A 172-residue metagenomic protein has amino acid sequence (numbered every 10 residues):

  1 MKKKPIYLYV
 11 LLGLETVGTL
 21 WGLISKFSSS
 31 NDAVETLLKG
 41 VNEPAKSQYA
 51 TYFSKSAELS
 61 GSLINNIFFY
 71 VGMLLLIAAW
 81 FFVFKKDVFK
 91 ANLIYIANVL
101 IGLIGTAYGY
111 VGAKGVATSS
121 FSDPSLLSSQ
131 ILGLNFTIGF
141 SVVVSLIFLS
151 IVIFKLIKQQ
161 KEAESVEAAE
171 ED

Functional and structural regions predicted by a protein language model:
M1-A33, I151-Q159, D172: Cytosolic juxtamembrane helix and N-cap/initiation of the first transmembrane helix
M1-L12, L59-N66, K85-N92, S128-I138 (+1 more regions): Membrane-water interface of alpha-helical transmembrane segments
L11-E15, S120-I157: Alpha-helical membrane-associated segments of multi-pass integral membrane proteins
L12-L23, Y70-I77, G102-G105: Canonical alpha-helical transmembrane segments of integral membrane proteins
N31-L63, A107-G139: Interfacial non-cytosolic loop connecting adjacent transmembrane helices
V41-N42, Q160-D172: Short, highly charged, low-complexity non-transmembrane loops/tails of multi-pass membrane proteins
I64-D87, S141-E162: Transmembrane alpha-helical segments in integral membrane proteins
I67, L76-Y110: Loop-to-transmembrane helix junctions at the membrane interface
